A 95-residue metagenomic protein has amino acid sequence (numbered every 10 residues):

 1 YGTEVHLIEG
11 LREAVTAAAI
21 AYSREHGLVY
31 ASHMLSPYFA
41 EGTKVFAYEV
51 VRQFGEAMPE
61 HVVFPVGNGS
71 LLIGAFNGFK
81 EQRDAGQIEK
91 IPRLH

Functional and structural regions predicted by a protein language model:
Y1-M58: Small/polar-residue-rich loop-to-helix segments that shape phosphate-bearing ligand pockets
E4, H61, P92-R93: Short active-site oxyanion
A40, V66-A75: Short glycine/serine/threonine-rich phosphate/pyrophosphate-binding segments that cradle anionic phosphate groups
A47, V51, I73-R83: Short, well-ordered amphipathic alpha-helices
G55-F64, L71-L72: Charge-patterned, long linear interaction tracts outside catalytic cores
E81-H95: A glycine- and small/hydrophobic-rich beta-loop-beta segment that serves as a flexible "lid/hinge" or phosphate-binding
